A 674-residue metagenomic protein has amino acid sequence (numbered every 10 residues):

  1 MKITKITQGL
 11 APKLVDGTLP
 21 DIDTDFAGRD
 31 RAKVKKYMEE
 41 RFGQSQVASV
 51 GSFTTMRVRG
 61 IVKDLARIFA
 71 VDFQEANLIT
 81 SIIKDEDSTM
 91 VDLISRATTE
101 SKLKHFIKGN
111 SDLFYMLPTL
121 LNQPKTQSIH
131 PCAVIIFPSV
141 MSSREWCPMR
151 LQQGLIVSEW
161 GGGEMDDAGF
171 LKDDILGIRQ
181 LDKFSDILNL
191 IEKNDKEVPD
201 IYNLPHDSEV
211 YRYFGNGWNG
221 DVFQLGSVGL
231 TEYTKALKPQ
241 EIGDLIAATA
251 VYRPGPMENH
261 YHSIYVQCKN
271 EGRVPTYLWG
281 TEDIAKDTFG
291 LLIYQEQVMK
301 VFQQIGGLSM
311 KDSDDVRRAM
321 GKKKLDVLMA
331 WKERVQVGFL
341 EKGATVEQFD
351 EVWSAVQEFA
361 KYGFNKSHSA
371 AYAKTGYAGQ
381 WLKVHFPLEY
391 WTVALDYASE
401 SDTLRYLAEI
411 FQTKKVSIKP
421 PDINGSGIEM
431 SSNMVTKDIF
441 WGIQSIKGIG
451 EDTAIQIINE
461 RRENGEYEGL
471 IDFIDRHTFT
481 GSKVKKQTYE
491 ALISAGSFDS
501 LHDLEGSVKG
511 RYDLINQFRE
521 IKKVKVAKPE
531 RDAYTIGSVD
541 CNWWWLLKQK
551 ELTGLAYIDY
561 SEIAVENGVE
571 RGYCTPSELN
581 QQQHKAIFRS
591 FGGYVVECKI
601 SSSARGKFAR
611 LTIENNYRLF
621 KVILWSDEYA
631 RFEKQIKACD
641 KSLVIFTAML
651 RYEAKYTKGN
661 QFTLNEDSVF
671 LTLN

Functional and structural regions predicted by a protein language model:
M1-N674: Noncatalytic, beta-rich nucleic-acid-contacting surfaces in large DNA/RNA-processing enzymes
